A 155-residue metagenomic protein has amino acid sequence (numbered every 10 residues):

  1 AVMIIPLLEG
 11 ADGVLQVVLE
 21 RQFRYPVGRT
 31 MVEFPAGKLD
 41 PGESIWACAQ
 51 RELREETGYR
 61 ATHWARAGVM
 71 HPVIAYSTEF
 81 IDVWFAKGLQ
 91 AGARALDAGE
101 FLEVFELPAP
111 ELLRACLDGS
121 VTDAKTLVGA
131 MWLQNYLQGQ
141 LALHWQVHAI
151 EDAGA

Functional and structural regions predicted by a protein language model:
A1-M3, I81: Small-molecule pocket liners
M3-I5, D12-R51, E55, A153-A155: Conserved Nudix-box catalytic region and its N-terminal flanking loop in Nudix hydrolases and closely related
L8-D12, F23, K87-A91, A109-P110 (+1 more regions): Short loop segments at secondary-structure junctions
V17, R29, T78-V83, L102: Structural motif
T30, I74-Y76, G99-A155: Nudix hydrolase/Nudix homology domain
F34-R66, W84, L96-A98, P108: The catalytic Nudix box helix
V73-A93, F105: Active-site-adjacent beta-strand/loop module that shapes the phosphate/pyrophosphate-binding cleft
